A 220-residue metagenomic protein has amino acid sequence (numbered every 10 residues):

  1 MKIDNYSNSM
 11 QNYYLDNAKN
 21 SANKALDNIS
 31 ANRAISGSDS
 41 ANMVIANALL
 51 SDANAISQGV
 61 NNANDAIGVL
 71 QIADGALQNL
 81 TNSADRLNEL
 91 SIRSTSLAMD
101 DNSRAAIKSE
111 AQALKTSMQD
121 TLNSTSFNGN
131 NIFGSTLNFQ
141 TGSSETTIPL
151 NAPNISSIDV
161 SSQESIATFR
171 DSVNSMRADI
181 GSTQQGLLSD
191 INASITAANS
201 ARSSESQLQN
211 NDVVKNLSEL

Functional and structural regions predicted by a protein language model:
M1-N20, K24-S51, V60-A198, R202 (+2 more regions): Amphipathic alpha-helical coiled-coil/heptad-repeat segments
